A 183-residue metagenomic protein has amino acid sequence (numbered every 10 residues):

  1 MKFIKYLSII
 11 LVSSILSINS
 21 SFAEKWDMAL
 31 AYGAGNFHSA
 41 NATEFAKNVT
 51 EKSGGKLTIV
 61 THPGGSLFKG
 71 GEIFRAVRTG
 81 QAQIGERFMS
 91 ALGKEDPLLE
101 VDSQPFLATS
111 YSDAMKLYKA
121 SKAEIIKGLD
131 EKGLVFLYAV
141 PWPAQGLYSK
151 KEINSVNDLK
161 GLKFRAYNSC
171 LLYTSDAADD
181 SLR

Functional and structural regions predicted by a protein language model:
M1-S8: Bacterial N-terminal signal peptides that target proteins for export
S8-S17: Bacterial N-terminal signal peptides
I18-A23: Sec/Tat signal peptide C-region and signal peptidase I cleavage site
K25-G146: Short, glycine-/small- and polar/acidic-enriched structural segments that line small-molecule recognition paths
S149-L162: Flexible hinge/capping segments at coil-to-helix
K163-Y167: Short, hydrophobic beta-strand segments that form beta-sheet elements in well-ordered domains
Y173-D180: Conserved small/polar residues in nucleotide/adenosyl-binding loops
